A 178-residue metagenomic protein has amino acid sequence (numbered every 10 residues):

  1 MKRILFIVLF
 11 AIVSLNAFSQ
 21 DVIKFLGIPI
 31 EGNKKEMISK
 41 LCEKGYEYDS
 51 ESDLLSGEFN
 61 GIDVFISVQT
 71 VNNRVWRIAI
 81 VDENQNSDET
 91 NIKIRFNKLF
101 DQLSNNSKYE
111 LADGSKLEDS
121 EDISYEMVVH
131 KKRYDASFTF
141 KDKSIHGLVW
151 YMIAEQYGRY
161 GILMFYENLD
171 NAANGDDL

Functional and structural regions predicted by a protein language model:
I4-A17: Sec-dependent N-terminal signal peptides
I7-F10, F65-I78, T90-F100: A signal for specific C-terminal beta-sheet/loop modules enriched in small/flexible residues with GP/PG/PP motifs
A11-S14, G57, G147: Small side chains
Q20-D53, E83-L178: Non-cytosolic coordination micro-motifs
L41-V81: N-terminal, post-signal-peptide region of Sec/Tat-exported proteins
